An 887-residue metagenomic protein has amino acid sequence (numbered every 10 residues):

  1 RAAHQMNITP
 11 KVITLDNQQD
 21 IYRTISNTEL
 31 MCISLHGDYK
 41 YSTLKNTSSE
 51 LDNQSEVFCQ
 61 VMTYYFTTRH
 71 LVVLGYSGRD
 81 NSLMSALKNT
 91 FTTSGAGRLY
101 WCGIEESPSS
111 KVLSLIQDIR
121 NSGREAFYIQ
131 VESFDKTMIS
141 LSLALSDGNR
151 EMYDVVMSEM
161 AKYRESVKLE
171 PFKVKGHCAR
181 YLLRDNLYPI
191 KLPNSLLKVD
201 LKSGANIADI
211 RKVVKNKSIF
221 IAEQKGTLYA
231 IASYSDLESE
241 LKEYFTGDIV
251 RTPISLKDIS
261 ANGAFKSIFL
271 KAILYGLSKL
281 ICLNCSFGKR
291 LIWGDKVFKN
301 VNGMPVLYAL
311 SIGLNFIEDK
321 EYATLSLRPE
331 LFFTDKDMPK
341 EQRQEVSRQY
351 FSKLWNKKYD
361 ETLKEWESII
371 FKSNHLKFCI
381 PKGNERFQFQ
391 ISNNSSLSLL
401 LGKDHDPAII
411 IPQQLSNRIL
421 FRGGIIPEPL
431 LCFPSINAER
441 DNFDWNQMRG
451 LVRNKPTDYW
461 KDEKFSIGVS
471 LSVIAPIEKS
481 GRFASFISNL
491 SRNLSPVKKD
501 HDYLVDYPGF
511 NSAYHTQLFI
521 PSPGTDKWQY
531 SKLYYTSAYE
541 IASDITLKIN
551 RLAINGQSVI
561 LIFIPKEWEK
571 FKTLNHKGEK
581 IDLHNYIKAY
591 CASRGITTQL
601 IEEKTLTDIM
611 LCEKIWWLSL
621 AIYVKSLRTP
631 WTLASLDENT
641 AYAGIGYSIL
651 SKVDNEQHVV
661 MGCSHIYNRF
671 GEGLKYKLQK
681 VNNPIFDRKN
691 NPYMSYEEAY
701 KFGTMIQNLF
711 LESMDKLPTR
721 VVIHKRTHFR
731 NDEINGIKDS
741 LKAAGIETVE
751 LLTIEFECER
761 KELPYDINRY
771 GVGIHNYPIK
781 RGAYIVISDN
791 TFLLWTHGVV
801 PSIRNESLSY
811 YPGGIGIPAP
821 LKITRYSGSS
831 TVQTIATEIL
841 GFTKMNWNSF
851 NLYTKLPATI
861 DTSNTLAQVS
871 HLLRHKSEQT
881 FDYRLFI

Functional and structural regions predicted by a protein language model:
A2-V12, D16-L30, C59-K271, Y275-F287: SIR2/sirtuin-family catalytic core signature
A3-I8, S109-G123, A484-L494, T573-S593 (+1 more regions): Short, aromatic/basic amphipathic alpha-helical patches
M31, V72, S470-I474, A641-A643: Conserved beta-strand elements of the Class I
G37, Y41-V57: A short, charged helix-loop
E106-L113, E478-A484, F729-E733, E759-K761: Short, charged/polar "capping" segments at the starts of alpha-helices and the immediately preceding loops
Y163-Y244, R251-S255, D506, F510-P523 (+2 more regions): Long, contiguous domain-sized segments
P171-R418: Long, low-complexity, intrinsically disordered terminal regions
S373-H375, C379-T597, F686-K689, F881-I887: Extended, highly charged clamp/arch subdomains and adjacent linkers that form or line substrate-binding channels
